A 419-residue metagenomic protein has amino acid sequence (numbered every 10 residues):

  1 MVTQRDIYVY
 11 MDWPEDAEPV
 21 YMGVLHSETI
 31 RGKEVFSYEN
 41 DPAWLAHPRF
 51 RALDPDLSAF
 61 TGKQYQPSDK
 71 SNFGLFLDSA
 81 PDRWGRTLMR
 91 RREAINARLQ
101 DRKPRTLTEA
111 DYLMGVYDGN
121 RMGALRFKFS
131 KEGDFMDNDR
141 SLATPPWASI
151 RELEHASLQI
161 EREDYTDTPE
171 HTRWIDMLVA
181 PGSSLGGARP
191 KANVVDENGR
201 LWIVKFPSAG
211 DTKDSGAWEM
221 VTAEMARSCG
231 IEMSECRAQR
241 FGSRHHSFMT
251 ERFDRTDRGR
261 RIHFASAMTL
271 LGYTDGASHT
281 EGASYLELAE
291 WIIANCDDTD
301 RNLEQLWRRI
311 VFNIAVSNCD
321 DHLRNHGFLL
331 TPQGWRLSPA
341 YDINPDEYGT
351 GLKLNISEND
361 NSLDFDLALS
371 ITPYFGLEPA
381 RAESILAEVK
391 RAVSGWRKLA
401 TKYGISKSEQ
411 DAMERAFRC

Functional and structural regions predicted by a protein language model:
M1-L323, G327-C419: Phosphate/dinucleotide-binding and metal-coordinating scaffold of catalytic cores in nucleotide-dependent enzymes
